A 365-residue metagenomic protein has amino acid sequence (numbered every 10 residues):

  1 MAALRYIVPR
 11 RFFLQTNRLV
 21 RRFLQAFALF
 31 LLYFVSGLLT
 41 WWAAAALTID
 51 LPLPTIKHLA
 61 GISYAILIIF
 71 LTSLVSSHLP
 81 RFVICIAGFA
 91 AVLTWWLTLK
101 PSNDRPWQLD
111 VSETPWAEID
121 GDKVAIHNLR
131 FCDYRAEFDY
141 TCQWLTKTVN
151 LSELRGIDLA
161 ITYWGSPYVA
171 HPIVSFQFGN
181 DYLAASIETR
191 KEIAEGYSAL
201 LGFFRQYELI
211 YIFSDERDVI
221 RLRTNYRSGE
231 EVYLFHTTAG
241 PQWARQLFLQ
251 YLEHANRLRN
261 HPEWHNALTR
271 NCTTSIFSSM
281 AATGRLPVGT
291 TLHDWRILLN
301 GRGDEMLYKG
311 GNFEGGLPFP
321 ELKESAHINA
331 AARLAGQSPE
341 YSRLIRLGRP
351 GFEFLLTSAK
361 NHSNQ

Functional and structural regions predicted by a protein language model:
A2-R21: Short, Lys/Arg-rich, polar N-terminal cytosolic tail immediately upstream of the first transmembrane signal-anchor
R21-T72, E253-Q365: Activation targets extended, charge/polar-rich intrinsically disordered C-terminal tails
L71-L79: Juxtamembrane helix-break-helix junctions at the cytosolic face of small multi-pass alpha-helical membrane proteins
H78-P101: Internal/C-terminal transmembrane anchor helices
P101-E118: Alpha-helical transmembrane signal-anchor/signal-peptide segments
I119-K123, Q177-N180, A239-A244: A short, structured loop/turn motif at beta-sheet edges
V124, L129, R135-E231: Glycine-rich catalytic cores of cysteine/serine-nucleophile enzymes that process amide/ester linkages in cell-envelope
S198, F204-A282, L292-H293: Soluble catalytic domains of enzymes that build or remodel membrane lipids, polysaccharides, and related
